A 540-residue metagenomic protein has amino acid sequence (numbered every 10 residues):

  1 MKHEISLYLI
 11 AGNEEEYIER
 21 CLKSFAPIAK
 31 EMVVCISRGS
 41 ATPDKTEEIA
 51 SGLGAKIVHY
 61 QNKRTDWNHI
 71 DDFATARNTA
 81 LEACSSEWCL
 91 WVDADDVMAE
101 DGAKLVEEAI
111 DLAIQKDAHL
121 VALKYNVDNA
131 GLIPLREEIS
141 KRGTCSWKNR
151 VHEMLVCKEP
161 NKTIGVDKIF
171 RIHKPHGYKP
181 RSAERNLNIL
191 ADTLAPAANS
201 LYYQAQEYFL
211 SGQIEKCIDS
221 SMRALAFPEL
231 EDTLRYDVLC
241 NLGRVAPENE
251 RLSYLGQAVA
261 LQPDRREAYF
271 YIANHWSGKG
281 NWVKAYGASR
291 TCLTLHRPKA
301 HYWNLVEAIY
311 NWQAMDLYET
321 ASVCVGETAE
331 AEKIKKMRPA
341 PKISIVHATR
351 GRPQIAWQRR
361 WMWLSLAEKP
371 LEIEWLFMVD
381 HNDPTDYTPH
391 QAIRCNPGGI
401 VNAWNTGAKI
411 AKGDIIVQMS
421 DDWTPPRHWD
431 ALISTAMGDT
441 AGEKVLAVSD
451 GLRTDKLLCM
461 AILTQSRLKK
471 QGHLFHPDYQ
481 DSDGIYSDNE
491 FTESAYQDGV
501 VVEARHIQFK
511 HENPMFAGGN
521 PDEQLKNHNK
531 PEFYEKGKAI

Functional and structural regions predicted by a protein language model:
M1-S24, K336-M362: N-proximal low-complexity "stem/linker" segments adjacent to membrane-targeting elements
K23-M32, Q358-E372: Short, acidic, metal-binding catalytic loop of nucleotide-sugar glycosyltransferases
S24, V34-S51, N62-R64, D93-V97 (+4 more regions): A conserved acidic beta->alpha catalytic loop
K45, A94-I110, W423-A436: Acidic donor-binding/catalytic loop of UDP-sugar-dependent glycosyltransferases, especially processive GT2
K63-C84, R394-A411: Glycine-rich, basic loop-to-helix element that forms the pyrophosphate-binding segment of sugar-nucleotide handling
S86-A99, G413-T424: Short beta-strand-to-loop acidic/aromatic patch adjacent to the donor-nucleotide binding site
V121-P134, K444-C459: Short beta-strand-to-loop element that shapes/binds the nucleotide-sugar donor at the catalytic cleft/hinge
K158-E215, D219-M222, M337, I485-I540: C-terminal catalytic/acceptor-binding lobe
